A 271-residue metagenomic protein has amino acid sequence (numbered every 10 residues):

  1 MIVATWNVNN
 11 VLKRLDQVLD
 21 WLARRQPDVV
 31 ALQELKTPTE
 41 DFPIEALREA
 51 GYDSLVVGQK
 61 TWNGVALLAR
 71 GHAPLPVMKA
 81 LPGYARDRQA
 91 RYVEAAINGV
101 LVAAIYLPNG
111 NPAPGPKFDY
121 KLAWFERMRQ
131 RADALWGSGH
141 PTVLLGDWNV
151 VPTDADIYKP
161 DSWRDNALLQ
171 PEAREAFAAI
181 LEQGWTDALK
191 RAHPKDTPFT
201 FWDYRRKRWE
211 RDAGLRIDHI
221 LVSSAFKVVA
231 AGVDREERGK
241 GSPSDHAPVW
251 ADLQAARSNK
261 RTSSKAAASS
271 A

Functional and structural regions predicted by a protein language model:
M1-E49, W62-V65, R257-A271: N-terminal, active-site-proximal structural segment of metallo-dependent hydrolase catalytic domains
V3-N7, L22-E40, V102, R131-D154 (+4 more regions): Active-site beta-strand/loop signature of hydrolases that rely on acidic residues for catalysis
N10-R14, D87, Y120-M128, L169-E172 (+1 more regions): Soluble or luminal CAZymes and related metallo-dependent hydrolases
V11-K13, T37-E40, A113, V151-P152 (+1 more regions): Active-site environment of divalent metal-dependent phosphoester hydrolases
Q17-D20, I44-L47, K117, I157-D161 (+1 more regions): Short, glycine/charged-enriched secondary-structure capping and boundary segments
L35-P38, F42-P112: Structured beta-strand-rich core segments of catalytic domains in phosphoester-bond hydrolases
T39-D41, V77-Y84, D154-A271: Metal-dependent phosphoester-hydrolase catalytic domains
P82-G83, P108-F125, D161-N166: Surface-exposed cleft-lining segments at the edges of enzyme active sites
